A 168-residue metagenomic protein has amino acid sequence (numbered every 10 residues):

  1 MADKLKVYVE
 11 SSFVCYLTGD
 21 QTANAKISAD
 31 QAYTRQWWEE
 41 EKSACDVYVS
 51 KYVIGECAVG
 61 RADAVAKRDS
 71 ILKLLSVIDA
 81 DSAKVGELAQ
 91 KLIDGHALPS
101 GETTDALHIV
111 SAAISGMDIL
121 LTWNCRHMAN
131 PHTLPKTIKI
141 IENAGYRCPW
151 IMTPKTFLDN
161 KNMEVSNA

Functional and structural regions predicted by a protein language model:
M1-V49, A58-D69, D94-S100, L134-T137 (+1 more regions): Short, well-structured N-terminal submotif of metal-dependent ribonuclease cores
K6, D46, L120, P149-W150: A residue-level structural signature of the nucleotidyltransferase/glycosyltransferase Rossmann-like core
K51, D81-S82, P154-K155: Residues at the C-termini of beta-strands that transition into short coil/loop
V53, V59-A62, A66, S76 (+1 more regions): Short, contiguous, well-structured surface segments enriched in hydrophobic/aromatic residues
S76-P135, L158: Active-site neighborhoods of divalent-metal-dependent phosphate/nucleic-acid chemistry enzymes
A129-W150: C-terminal end-helix/capping segment
G145-A168: Short, C-terminally biased terminal segments at protein or domain edges
